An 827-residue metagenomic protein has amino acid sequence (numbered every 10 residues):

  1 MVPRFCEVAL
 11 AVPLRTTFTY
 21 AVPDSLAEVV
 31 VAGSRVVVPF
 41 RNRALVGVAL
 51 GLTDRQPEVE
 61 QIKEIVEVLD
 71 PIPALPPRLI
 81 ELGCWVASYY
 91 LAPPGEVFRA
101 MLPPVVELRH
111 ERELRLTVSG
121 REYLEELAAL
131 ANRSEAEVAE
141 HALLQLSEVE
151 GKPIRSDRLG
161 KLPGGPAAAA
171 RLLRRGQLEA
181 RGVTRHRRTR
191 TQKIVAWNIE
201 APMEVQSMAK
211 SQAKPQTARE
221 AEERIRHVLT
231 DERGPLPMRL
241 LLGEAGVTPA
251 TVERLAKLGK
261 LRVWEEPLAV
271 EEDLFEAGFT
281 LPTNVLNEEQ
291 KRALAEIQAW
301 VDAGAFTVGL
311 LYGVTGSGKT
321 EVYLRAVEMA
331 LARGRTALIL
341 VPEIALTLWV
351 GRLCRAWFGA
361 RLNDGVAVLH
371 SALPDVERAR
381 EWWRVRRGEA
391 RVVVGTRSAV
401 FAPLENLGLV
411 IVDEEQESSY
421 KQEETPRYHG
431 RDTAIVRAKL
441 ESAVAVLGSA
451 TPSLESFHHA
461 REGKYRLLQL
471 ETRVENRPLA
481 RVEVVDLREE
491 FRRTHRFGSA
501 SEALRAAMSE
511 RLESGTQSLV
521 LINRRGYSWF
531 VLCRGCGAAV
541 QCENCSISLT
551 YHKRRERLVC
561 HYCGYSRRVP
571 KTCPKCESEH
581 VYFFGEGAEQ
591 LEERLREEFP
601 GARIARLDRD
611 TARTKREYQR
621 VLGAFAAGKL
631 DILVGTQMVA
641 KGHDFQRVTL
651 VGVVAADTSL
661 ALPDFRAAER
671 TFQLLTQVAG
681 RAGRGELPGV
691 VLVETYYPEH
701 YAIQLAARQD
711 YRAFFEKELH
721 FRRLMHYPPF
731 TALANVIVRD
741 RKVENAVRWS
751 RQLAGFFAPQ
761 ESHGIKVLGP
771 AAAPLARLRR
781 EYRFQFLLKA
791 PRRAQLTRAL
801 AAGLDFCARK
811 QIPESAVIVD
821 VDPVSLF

Functional and structural regions predicted by a protein language model:
M1-S449, S456, R461-R477, Q760 (+2 more regions): Accessory, non-ATPase domains that flank or precede helicase/AAA+ motor cores in DNA-metabolism machines
P13-R15, S25, A44, G537 (+3 more regions): A generic structural motif
T280-N287, K291-A295, G304-V747, A754-G755 (+7 more regions): Inter-lobe coupling/hinge segments of SF2-like helicase ATPases
V767-G769, V819: Short beta-strand
R779-E781: C-terminal effector/interaction modules appended to NTPase cores
